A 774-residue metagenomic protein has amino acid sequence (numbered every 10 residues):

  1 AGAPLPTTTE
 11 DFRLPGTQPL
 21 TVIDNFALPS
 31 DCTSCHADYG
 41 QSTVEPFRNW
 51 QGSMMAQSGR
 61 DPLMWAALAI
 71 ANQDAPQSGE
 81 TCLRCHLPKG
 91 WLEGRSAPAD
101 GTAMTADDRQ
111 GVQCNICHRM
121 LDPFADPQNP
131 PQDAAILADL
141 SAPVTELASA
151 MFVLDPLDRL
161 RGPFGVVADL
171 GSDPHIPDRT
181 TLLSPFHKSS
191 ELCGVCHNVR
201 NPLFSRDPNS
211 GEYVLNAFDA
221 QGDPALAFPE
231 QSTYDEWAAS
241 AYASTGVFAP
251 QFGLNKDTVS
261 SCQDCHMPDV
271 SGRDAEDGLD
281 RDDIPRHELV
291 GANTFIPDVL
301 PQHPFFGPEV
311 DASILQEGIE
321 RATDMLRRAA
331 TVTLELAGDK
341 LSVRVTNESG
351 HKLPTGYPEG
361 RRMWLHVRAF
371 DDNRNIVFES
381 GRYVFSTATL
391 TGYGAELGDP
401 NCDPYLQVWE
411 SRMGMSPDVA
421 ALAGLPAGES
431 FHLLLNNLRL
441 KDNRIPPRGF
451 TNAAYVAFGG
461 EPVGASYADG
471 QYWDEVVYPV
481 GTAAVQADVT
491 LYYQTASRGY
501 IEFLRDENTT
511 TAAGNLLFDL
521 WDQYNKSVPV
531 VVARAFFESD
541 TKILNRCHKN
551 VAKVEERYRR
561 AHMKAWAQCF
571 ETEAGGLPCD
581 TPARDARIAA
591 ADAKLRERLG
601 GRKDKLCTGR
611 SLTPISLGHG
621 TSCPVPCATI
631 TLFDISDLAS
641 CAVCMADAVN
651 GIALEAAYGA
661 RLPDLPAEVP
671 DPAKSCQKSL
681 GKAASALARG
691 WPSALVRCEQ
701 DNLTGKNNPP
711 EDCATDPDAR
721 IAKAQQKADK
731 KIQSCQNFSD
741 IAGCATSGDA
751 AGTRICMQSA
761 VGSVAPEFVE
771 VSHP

Functional and structural regions predicted by a protein language model:
G2-P15, G40-L68, P98-V456, G464-D469 (+2 more regions): Primarily the internal scaffold of c-type cytochrome electron-transfer domains, especially repeated/multiheme c-type
P15-S34, P76: Local sequence-structure signature of Cys/Sec-based thiol-disulfide redox active-site neighborhoods
H36, H86, H266: The conserved beta1-alpha1 loop
I70-D74: Membrane helical hairpin/interfacial module
A75-H86: Hydrophobic alpha-helical transmembrane segments
R84-S96: Conserved, well-structured interaction surfaces
A484-Q486: Extracellular Ig-like/FN3 beta-sandwich strand-entry sites
S539-P774: Soluble, non-transmembrane alpha-helical interaction regions
